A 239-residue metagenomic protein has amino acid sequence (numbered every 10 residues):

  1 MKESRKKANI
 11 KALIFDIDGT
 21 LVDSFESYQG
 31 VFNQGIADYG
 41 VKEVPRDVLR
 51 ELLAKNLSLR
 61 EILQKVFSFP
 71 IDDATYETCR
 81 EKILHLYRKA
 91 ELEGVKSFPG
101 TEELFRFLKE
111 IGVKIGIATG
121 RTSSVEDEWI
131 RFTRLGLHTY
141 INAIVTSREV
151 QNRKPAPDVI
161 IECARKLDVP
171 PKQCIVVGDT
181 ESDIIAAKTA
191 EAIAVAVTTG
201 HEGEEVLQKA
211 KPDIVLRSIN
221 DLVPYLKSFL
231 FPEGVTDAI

Functional and structural regions predicted by a protein language model:
M1-L13, A37, R106-K109, T122-S123 (+1 more regions): Asp-based, Mg2+/Mn2+-dependent phosphohydrolase catalytic module
K2, K6-I111: N-terminal helical cap/lid subdomain that shapes the substrate entry/recognition surface in HAD-like hydrolases
T20, T119-R121: Conserved phosphate-coupling serine/threonine residues in phosphotransfer and NTP-handling enzymes
L59, G100, E128, V159-I160: Internal, well-ordered alpha-helical segments in soluble enzyme and binding-protein domains
K114-G116, I193: Proline-centered loop/turn at the N-terminus of a beta-strand
